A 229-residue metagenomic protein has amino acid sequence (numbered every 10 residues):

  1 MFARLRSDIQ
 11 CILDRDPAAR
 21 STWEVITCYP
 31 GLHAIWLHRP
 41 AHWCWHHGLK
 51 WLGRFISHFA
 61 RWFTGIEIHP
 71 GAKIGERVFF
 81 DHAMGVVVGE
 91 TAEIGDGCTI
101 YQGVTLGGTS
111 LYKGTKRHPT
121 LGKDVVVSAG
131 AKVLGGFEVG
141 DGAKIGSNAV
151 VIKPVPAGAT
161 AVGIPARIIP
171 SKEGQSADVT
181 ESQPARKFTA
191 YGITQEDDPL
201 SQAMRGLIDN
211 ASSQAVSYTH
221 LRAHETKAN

Functional and structural regions predicted by a protein language model:
M1-I12: Soluble, non-transmembrane catalytic domains of enzymes that act on hydrophobic metabolites at membranes
A3, A34, K50, S201 (+1 more regions): Electropositive phosphate-/nucleotide-binding environments in soluble metabolic enzymes
R15-F63: A transmembrane-helix-recognition feature enriched in membrane-embedded lipid enzymes and envelope glyco-/phospholipid
A19, W36-L37, F79-F80, V126 (+1 more regions): N-terminal alpha-helical segment
R61-I169, G174: Structural signal for interior beta-strand "rungs" in well-ordered beta-sheet cores of soluble enzyme domains
A166-S213: Acidic, low-complexity intrinsically disordered segments
A215-S217: Acidic, proline/serine/threonine- and glycine-rich low-complexity intrinsically disordered segments
T219-T226: Conserved small/polar residues in nucleotide/adenosyl-binding loops
